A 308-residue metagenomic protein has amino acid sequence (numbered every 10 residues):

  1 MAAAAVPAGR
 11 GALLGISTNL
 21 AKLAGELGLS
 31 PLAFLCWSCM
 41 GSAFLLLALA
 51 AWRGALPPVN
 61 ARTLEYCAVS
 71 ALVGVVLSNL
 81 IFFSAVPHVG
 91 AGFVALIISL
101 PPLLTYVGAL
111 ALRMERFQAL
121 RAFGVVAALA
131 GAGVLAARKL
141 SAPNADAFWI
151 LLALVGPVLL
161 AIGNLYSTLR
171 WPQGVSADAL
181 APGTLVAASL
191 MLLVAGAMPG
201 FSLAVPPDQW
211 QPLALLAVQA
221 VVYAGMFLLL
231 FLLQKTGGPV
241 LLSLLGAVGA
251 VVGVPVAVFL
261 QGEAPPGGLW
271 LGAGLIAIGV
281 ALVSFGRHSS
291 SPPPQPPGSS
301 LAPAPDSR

Functional and structural regions predicted by a protein language model:
M1-A3, L27-C36, V59-E65, A137-L159 (+2 more regions): Juxtamembrane helix-entry segments on the extracytoplasmic side of multipass membrane proteins
M1-W37, A142-L169, L190-M191, P296-R308: Glycine-/small-residue-enriched transmembrane alpha-helix faces in small-molecule transporters and effluxers
P7, A61-S70, F117-L129, W149-I150 (+1 more regions): Cytoplasmic-side transmembrane-helix entry/capping segments in multi-pass membrane proteins
G11, F34-W37, V75, N79 (+3 more regions): Helix-helix packing/entry segments at the starts of transmembrane helices
L13-T18, L47-V94, I98, Y106 (+2 more regions): Specific transmembrane alpha-helical segments of multi-pass solute transporters/efflux pumps, especially DMT/EamA
I16-L23, L27, S42-N60, L129-N144 (+3 more regions): Membrane-interface helix-cap regions at the ends of transmembrane helices in multi-pass membrane proteins
A24, F34, S38, A85 (+7 more regions): Hydrophobic/aromatic residues within transmembrane alpha-helices of multi-pass small-molecule transporters
L46, A68, G108, F117-K139 (+6 more regions): Hydrophobic transmembrane alpha-helices of multi-pass small-molecule transport proteins
